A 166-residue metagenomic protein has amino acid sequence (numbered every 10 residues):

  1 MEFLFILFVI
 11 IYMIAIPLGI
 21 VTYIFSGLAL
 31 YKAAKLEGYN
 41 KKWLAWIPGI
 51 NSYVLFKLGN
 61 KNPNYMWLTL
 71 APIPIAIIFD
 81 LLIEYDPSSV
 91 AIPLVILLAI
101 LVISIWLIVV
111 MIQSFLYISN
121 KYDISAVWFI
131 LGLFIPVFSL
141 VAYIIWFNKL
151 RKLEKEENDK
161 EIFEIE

Functional and structural regions predicted by a protein language model:
M1-T22, T69-M111, L116, D123 (+1 more regions): Membrane-helix interface segments in multi-pass membrane proteins
L18-P72, I108-E166: Membrane-interface extramembranous regions at the lipid-water interface
